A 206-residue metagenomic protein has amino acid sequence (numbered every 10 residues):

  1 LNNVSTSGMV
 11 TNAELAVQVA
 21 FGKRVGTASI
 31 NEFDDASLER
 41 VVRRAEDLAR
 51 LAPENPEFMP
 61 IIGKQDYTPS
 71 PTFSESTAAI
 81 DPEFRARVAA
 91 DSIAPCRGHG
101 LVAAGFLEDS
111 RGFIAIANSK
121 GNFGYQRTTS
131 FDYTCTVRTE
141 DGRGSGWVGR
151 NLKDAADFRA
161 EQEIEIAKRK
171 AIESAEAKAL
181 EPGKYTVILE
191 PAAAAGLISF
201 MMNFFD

Functional and structural regions predicted by a protein language model:
L1-D206: Active-site bordering "gate/hinge" segments that shape substrate access to catalytic or cofactor-binding pockets
